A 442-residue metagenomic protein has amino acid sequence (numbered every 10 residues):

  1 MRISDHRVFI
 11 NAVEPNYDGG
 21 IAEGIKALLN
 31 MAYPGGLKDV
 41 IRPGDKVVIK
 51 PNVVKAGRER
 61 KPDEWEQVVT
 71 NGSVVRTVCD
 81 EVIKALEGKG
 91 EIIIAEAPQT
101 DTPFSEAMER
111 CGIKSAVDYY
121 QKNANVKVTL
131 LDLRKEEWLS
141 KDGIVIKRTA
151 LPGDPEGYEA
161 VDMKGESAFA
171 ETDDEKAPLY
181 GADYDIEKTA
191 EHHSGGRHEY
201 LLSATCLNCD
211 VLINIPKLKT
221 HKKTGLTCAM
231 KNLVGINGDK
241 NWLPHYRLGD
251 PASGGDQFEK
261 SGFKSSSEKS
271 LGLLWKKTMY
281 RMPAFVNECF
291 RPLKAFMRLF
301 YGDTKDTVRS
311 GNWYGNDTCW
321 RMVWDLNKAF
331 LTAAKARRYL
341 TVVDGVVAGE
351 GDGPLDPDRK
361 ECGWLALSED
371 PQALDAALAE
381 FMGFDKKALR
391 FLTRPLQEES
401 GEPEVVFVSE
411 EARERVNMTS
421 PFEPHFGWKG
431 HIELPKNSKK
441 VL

Functional and structural regions predicted by a protein language model:
M1-W65, V69-L442: Extended, low-polarity segments enriched in aliphatic/aromatic residues
